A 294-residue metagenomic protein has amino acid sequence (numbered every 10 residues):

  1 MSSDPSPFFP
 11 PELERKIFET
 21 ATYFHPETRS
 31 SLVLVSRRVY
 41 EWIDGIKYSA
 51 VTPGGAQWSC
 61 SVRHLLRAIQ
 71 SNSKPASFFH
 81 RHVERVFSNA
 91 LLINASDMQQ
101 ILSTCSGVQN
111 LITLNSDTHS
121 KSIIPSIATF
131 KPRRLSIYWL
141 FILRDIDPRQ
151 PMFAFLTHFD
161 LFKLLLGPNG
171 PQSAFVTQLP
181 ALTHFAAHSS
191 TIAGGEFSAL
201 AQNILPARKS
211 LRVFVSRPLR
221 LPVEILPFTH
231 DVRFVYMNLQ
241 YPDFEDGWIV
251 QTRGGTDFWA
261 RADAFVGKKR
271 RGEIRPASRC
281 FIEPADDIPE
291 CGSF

Functional and structural regions predicted by a protein language model:
M1-R38: N-terminal Skp1-binding subsegment of the F-box domain
P26, S59-V62, I69, A95 (+3 more regions): Structural motif corresponding to alpha-helix initiation and N-cap regions
P26-S30, Y48-S49, D147: Alpha-solenoid ARM/HEAT helical repeat scaffolds used for protein-protein interactions
S31, E41, P75, S96-S103 (+4 more regions): Recurring C-terminal helix/loop segment of individual leucine-rich repeat
E41, V51-Q109, D117, I142: F-box-proximal linker/hinge
D44-S49, P75-R85, S103-N110, P125-R134 (+4 more regions): Leucine-rich repeat
F87-L92, I112-T118, S136-L143, D160-G167 (+2 more regions): Concave beta-strand-loop units of leucine-rich repeat
V176-F294: Leucine-rich solenoid repeat modules
